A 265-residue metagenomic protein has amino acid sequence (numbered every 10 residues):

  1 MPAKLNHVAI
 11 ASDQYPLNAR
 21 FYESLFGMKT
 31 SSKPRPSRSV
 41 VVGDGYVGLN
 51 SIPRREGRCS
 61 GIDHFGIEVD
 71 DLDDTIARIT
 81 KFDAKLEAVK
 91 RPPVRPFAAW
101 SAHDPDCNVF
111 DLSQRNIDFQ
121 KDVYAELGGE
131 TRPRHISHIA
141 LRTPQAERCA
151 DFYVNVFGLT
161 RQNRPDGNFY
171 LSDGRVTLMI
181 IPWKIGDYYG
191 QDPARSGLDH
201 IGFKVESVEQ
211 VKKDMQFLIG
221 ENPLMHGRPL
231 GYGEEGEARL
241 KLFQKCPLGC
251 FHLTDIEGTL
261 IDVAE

Functional and structural regions predicted by a protein language model:
M1-P16, I62-F65, R115-A150, T177 (+2 more regions): N-terminal beta-strand motif that seeds the catalytic metal site of vicinal oxygen chelate
P2-G48, V94, A140-I185: Core segments of cupin and vicinal oxygen chelate
K4, G61, P96, H135 (+3 more regions): Exposed loop/turn and edge beta-strand positions of beta-sandwich/beta-sheet ligand-binding modules
L5-V8, F26, V40, I62 (+9 more regions): Fold-core signature of tandem repeat domains
Q14-Y15, V69-D73, Q145-A146, E206-Q210: Helix N-cap motif at beta-to-alpha junctions
Y46-N50, G57, C107-F110, Q120 (+3 more regions): Short, charged/polar, Gly/Pro-enriched secondary-structure boundary elements
T80-R132, Y170, Q216-E265: Vicinal oxygen chelate
E147-G231, E235-K245, G249-F251, I256: Structured core of small recognition/catalytic domains
